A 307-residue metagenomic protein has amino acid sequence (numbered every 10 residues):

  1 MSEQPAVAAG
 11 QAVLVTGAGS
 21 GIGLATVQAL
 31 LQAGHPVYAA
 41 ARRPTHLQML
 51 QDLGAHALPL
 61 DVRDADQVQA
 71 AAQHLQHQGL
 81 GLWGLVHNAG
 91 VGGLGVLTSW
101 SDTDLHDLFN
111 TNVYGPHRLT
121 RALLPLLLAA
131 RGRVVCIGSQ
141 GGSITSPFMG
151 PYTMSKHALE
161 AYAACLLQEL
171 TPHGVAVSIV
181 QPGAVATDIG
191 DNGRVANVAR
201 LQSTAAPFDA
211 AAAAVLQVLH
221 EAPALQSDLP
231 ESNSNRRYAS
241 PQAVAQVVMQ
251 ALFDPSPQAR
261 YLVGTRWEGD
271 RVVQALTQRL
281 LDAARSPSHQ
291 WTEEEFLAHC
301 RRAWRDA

Functional and structural regions predicted by a protein language model:
G19-S20: Conserved glycine-rich cofactor-binding loop
L53-D66: Rossmann-fold cofactor-recognition segment
V96-L97, D104-H106: Substrate-binding pocket helix/loop in short-chain dehydrogenase/reductase
W100, T145-T153, C165: Active-site loop-to-helix junction immediately N-terminal to the catalytic Tyr of the SDR YXXXK motif in Rossmann-fold
T120, S155-A158: Active-site helix of classical SDR
S139: Residue(s) in the substrate-gating loop at a strand-loop-helix junction that position the organic substrate next
P172-P257: SDR active-site lid
